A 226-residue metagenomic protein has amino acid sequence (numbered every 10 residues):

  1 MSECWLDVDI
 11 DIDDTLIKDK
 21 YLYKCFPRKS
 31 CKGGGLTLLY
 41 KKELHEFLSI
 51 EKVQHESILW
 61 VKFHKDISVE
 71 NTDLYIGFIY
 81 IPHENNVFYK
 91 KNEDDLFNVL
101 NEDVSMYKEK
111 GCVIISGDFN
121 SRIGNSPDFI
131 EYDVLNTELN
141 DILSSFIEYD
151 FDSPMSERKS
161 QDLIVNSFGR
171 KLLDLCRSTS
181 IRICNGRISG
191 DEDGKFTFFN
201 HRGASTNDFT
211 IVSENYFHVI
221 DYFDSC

Functional and structural regions predicted by a protein language model:
M1-C226: A shared catalytic/ligand-binding motif for oxyanion handling
